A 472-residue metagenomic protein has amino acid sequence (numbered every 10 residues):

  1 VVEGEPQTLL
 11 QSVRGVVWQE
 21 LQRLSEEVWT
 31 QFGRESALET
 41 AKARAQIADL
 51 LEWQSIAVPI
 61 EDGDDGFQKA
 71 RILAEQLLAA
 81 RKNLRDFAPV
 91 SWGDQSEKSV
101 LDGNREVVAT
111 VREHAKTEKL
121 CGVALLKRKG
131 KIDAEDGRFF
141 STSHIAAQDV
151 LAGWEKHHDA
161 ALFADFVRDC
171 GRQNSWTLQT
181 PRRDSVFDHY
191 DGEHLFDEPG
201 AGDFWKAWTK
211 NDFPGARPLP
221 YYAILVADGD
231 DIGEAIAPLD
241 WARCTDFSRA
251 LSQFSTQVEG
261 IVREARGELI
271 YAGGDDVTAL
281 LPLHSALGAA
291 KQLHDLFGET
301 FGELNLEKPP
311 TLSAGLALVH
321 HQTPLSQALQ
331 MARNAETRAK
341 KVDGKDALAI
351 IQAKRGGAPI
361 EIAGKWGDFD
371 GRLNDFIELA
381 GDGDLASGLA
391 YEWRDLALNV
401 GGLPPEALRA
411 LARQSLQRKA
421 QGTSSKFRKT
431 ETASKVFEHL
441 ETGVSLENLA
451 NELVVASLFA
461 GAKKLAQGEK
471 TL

Functional and structural regions predicted by a protein language model:
V1-L472: Regulatory and interdomain segments flanking nucleotide-handling catalytic cores in signaling/defense enzymes
